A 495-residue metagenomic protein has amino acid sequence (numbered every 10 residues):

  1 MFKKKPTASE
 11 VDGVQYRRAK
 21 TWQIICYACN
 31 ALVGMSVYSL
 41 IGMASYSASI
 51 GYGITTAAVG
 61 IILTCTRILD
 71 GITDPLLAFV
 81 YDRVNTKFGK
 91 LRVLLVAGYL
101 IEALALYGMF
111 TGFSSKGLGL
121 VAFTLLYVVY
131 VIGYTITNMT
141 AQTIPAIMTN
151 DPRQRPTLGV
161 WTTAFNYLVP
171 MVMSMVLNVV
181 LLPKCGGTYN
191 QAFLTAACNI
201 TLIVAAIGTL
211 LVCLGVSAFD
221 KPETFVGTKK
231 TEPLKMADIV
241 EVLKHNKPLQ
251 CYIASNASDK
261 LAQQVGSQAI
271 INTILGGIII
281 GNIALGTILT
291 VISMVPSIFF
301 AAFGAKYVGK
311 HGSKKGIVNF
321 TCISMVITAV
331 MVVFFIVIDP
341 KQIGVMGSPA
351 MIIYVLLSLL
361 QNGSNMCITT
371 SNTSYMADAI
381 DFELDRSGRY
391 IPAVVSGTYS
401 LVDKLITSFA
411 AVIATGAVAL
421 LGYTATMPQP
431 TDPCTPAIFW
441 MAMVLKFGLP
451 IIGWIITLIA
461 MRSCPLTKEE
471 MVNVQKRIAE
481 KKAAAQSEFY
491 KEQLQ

Functional and structural regions predicted by a protein language model:
F2-Q495: Membrane-embedded alpha-helical bundles of multi-pass transporters/translocases, especially carrier/permease families
